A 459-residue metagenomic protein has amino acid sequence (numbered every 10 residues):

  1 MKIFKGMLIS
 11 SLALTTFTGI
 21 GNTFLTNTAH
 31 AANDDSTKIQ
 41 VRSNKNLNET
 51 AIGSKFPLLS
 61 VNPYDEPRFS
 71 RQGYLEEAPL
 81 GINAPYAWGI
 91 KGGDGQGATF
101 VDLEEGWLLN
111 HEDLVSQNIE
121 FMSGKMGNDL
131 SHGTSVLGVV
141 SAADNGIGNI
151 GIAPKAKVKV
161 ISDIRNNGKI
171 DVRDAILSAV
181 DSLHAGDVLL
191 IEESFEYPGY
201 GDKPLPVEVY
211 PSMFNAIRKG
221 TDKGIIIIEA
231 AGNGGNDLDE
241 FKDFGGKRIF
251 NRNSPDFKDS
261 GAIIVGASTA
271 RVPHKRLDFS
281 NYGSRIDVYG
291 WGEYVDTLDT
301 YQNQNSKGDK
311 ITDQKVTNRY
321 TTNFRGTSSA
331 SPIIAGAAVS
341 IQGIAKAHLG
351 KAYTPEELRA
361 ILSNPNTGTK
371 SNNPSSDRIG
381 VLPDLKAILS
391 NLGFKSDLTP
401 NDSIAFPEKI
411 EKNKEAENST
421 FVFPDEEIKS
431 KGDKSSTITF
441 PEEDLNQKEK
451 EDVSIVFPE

Functional and structural regions predicted by a protein language model:
M1-L8: Bacterial N-terminal signal peptides that target proteins for export
L12-I20, V288: Hydrophobic core
F17-S36: Sec-dependent signal peptide cleavage junction
A31-G97, E112, V316, V456-P458: Protease zymogen maturation seam
P85-I119, K125-V172, A185-D187, D259-G261 (+3 more regions): Subtilisin-like serine protease catalytic core
L114, D129, N149, E193-D287 (+1 more regions): Substrate-binding/specificity loop regions of serine endopeptidase catalytic domains, predominantly subtilases
V139, K159-D163, E293-R378: Hydrolase catalytic cores
G186-E192, A262-I264, G343-D425, K429-D433 (+2 more regions): C-terminal subdomain of the subtilisin-like protease fold in secreted/lumenal serine endopeptidases
